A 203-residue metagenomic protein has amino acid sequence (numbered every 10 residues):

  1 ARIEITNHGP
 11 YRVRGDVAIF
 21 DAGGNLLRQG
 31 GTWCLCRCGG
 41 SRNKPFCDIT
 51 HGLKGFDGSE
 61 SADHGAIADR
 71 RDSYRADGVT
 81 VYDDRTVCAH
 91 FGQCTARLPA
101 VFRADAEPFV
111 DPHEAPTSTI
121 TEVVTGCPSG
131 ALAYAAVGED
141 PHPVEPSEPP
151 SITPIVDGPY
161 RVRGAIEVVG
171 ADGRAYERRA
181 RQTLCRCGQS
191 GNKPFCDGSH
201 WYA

Functional and structural regions predicted by a protein language model:
A1-P10, R14-V17, P143-P154, G158 (+1 more regions): Short helix-coil boundary/hinge micro-motifs
E4, D21-R37, D69-H90, F102-E122 (+3 more regions): Ferredoxin-like iron-sulfur electron-transfer modules
V13, S151-I152, I166-V169, R178 (+1 more regions): Hydrophobic/basic alpha-helical segments enriched in Actinobacteria
D16, C34-C38, N43-T50, A96-V101 (+4 more regions): A structural feature that tracks compact, well-ordered secondary-structure segments with a strong bias toward
A18-F20, L53-K54, V168-V169, Y202: Short, surface-exposed beta-strand-loop junctions and turns on beta-sheet-rich folds
N43, A62-H64, T119, G173: N-terminal targeting segments with Sec-dependent signals, encompassing both cleavable signal peptides and non-cleavable
K44-G55, F91-E107, E122-G138, K193-A203: Iron-sulfur cluster-binding cysteine motifs and their immediate structural context in ferredoxin-like electron-transfer
